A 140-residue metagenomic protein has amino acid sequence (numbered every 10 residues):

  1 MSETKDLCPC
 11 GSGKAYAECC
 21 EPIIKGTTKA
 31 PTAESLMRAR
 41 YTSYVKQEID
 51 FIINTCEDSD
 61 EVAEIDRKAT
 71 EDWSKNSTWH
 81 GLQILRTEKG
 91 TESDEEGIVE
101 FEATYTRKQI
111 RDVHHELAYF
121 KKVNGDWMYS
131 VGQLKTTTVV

Functional and structural regions predicted by a protein language model:
M1, R111-V113: Short solvent-exposed loop/turn micro-motifs enriched in small/polar/acidic residues
M1-A39: Short, low-complexity N-terminal intrinsically disordered segments enriched in polar/charged residues
K14, I23, A103, Q133-K135: A short beta-strand motif that forms part of the nucleic acid-binding face of small beta-barrel RNA-binding folds
A39-F51: Short acidic-aromatic low-complexity motifs
K46, K89, S93, I110 (+2 more regions): Exposed, flexible binding/inhibitory loops of compact, secreted disulfide-stabilized domains
N54-I84: Short solvent-exposed beta->alpha transition segments
W73-I110: Surface-exposed, charged secondary-structure patches
V113-V140: Short beta-strand edge/turn micro-motifs at domain boundaries
